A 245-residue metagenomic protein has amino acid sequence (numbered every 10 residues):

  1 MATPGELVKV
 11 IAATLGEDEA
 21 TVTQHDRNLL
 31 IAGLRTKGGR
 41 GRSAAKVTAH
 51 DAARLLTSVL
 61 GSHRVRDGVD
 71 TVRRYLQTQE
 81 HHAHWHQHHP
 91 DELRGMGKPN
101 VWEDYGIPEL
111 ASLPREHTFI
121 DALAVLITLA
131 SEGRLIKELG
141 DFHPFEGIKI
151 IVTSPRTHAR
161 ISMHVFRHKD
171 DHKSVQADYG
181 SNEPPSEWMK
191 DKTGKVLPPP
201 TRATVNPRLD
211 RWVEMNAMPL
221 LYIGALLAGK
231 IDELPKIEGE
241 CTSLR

Functional and structural regions predicted by a protein language model:
M1-H25: Polyanion-binding surface elements
H25-A32, V47: Basic amphipathic alpha-helical segments that dock to polyanions
R35-T36: Conserved hydrophobic residue
G39-A45: Short, Lys/Arg-rich nucleic-acid/phosphate-binding segment
A52-Y75: A short, Lys/Arg-enriched interface patch at domain edges and termini
G68-H89: Leucine-rich, amphipathic alpha-helical/linker segments
M96-G140: Acidic, glycine-rich loop-and-strand cores that form catalytic or ligand-binding grooves in diverse globular domains
A124-R245: Glycine-rich, aromatic-bearing surface loops/beta-hairpins
